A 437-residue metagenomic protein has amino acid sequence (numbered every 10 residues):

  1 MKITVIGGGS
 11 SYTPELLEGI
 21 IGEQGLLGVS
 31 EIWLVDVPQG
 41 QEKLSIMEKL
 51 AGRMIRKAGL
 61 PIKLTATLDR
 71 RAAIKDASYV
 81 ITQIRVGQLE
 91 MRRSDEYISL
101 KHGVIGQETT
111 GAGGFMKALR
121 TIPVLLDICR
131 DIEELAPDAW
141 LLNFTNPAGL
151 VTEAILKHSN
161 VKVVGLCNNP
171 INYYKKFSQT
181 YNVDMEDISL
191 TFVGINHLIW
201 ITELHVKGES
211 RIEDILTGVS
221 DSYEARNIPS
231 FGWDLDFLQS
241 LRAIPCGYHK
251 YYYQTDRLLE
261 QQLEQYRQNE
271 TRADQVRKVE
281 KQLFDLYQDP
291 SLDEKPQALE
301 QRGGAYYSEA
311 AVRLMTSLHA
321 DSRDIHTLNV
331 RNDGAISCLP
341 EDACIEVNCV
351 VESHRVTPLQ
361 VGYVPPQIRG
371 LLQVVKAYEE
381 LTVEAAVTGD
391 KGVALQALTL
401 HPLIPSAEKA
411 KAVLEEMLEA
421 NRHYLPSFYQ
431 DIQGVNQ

Functional and structural regions predicted by a protein language model:
K2, S30-E31, K63, W140 (+1 more regions): Residues at the starts of beta-strands that form the adenosine-phosphate
I3-V35: N-terminal Rossmann-like dinucleotide-binding module
P14, W140, F144-G208: Rossmann-fold dinucleotide-binding core
E15-G22, I46-I55, C129, Y174-S178: Short, well-ordered amphipathic alpha-helices
E23-G59: Glycine-rich phosphate-binding loop and adjoining beta1-alpha1-beta2 segment of Rossmann-like nucleotide-binding folds
R53-Y79, R85-V86, I105-A112, P123-A136: A structured beta-alpha segment of the ubiquitous adenosine-cofactor-binding alpha/beta core
E90-K157: Rossmann-fold NAD(P)-binding glycine/threonine-rich loop
N182-Q437: Long, compositionally biased stretches enriched for glycine and/or charged residues
